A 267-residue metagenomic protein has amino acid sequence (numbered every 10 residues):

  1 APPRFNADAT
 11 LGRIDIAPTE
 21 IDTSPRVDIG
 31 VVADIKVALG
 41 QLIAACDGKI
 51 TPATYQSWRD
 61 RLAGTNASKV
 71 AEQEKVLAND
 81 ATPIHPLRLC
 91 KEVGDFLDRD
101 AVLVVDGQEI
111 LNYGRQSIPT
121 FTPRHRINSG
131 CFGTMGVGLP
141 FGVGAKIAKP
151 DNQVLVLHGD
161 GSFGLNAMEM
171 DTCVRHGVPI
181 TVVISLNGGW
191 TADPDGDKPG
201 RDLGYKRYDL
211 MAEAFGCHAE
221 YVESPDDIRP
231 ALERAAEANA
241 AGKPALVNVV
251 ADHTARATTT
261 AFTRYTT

Functional and structural regions predicted by a protein language model:
A1-P2, L210, P225-T267: Glycine/aspartate-rich loop-and-adjacent alpha/beta segment that forms the canonical ThDP
A1-R61, L232-A235: Glycine-rich, acidic loop regions that bind phosphate or pyrophosphate groups
P18-D22, D28, A38-L39, L111-N112 (+4 more regions): Short gly/pro/ser/thr-enriched loop/turn and capping motifs at secondary-structure boundaries
I21-I29, R124-N128, L165, E169 (+2 more regions): Short beta-alpha connecting loops at secondary-structure transitions that line or flank enzyme active sites
R26-L39, A167-L186, T258-T260: A short alpha/beta connector and helix-capping loop motif
I29-G30, D34, A38, A44 (+2 more regions): Conserved thiamine diphosphate
A63-P140, A145-K146: Active-site diphosphate/adenylate-binding microenvironment
N112-G189, P230: Thiamine diphosphate
